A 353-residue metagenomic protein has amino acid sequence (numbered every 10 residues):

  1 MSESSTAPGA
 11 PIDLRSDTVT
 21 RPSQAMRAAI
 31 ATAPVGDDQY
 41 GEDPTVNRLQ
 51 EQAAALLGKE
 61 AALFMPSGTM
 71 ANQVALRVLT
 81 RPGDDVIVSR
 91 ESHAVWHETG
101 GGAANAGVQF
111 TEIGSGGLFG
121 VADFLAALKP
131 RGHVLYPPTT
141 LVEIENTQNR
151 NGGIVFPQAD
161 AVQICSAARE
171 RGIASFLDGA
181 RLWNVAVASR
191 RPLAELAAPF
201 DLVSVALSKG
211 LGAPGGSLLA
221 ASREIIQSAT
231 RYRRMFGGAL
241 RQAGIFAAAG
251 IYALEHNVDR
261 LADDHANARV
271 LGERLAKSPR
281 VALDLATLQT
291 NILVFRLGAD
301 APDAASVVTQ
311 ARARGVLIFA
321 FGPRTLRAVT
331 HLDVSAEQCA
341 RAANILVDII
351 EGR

Functional and structural regions predicted by a protein language model:
S2-R314, I318-V334, R341-R353: Conserved PLP-enzyme active-site core in the AAT-like
